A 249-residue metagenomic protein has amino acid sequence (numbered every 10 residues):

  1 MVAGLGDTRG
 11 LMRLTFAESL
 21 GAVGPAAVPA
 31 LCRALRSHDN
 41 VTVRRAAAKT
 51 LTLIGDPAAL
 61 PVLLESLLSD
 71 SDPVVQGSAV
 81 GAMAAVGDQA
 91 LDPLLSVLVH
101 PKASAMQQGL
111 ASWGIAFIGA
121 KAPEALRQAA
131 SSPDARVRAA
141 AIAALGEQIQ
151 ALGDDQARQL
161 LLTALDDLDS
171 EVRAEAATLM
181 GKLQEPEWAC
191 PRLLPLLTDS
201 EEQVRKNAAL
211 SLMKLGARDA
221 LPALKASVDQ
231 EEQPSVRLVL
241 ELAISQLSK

Functional and structural regions predicted by a protein language model:
M1-G4, P25-R36, D56-S69, D88-H100 (+4 more regions): Amphipathic alpha-helical scaffolding segments comprising HEAT/armadillo-like alpha-solenoid repeats
M1-V23: N-terminal segments that cap or nucleate solenoid repeat domains
T8-R9, D39-N40, S71-D72, K102-S104 (+4 more regions): Short inter-helical turns and helix N-cap capping residues of alpha-solenoid HEAT/ARM repeat scaffolds
D72-Q148: Solenoidal tandem-repeat scaffolds enriched in leucines and small polar residues
K225, D229-K249: Eukaryotic acidic, Ser/Thr-rich intrinsically disordered low-complexity regions
